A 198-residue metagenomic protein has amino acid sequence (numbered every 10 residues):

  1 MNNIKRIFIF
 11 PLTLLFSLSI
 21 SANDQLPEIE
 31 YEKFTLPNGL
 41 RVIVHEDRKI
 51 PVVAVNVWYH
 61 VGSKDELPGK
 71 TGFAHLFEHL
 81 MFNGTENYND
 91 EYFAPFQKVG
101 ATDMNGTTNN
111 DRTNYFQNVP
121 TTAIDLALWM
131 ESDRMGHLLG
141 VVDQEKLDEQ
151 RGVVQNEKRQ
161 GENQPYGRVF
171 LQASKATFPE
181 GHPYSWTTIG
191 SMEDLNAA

Functional and structural regions predicted by a protein language model:
M1-P11: Bacterial N-terminal signal peptides that target proteins for export
I9-S19: Bacterial N-terminal signal peptides
D24-Y59: Mature N-terminal segment immediately following signal peptide/propeptide cleavage in secreted/periplasmic
D47-K49, W58-G62, T85-E86, P120-T122 (+2 more regions): Solvent-exposed coil/turn segments that connect beta secondary-structure elements in extracytoplasmic/periplasmic
A54-N118, N163-R168, S185-I189: M16/MPP (pitrilysin/insulinase) zinc-metallopeptidase core fold and M16-derived inactive scaffolds
T71, D90, A94, K98 (+7 more regions): Solvent-exposed, polar/charged alpha-helical surfaces in well-ordered, non-transmembrane soluble domains, broadly
N83, A127-M130, R134, L138 (+1 more regions): Scaffold signal of the M16-like zinc-metallopeptidase fold and its non-catalytic homologs
G84, N118-E149: M16/insulysin-pitrilysin zinc metalloprotease superfamily fold
